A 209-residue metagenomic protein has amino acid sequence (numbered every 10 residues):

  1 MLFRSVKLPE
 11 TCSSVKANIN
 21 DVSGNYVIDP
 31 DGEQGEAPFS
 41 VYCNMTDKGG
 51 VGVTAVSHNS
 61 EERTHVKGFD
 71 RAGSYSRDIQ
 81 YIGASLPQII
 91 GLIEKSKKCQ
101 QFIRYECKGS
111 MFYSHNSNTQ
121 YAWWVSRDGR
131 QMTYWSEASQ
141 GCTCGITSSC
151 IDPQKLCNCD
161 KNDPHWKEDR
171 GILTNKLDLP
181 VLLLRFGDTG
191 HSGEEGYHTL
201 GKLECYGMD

Functional and structural regions predicted by a protein language model:
M1-D209: Mature extracellular or lumenal effector domains of secreted proteins and single-pass membrane receptors/adhesion
